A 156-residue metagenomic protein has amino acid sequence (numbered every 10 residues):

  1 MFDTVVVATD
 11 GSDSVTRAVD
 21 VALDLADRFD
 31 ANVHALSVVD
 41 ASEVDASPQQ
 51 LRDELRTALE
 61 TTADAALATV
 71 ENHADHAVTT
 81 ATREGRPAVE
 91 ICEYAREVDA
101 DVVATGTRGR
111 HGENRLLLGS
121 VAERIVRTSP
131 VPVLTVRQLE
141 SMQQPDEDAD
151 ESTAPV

Functional and structural regions predicted by a protein language model:
D3-A46: Small/aliphatic-rich secondary-structure junction motif
A18, D45-P48, C92-E93, R115-L117 (+1 more regions): Short, well-ordered secondary-structure micro-motifs
A31-N32, H76, A100, V131: Short glycine/serine/threonine/alanine-rich loop segments
H34-L36, T79-R83, L134: General small-molecule cofactor/ligand-binding pocket signal
S37-T62, M142-V156: Acidic, proline/glycine-rich short linear motifs
E71-V103, E140-D146, T153-P155: Structural beta-alpha unit
E97, D101-Q144, T153-V156: Gly/Ser-rich helix-loop-strand patches that form or flank binding pockets for ribonucleotide-derived cofactors
